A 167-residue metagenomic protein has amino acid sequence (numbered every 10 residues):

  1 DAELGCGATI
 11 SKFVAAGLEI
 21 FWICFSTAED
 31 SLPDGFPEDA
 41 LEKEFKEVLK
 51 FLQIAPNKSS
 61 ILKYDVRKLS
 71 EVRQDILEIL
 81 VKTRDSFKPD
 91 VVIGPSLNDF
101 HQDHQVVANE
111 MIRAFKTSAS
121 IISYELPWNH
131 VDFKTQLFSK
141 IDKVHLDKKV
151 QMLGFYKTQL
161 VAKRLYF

Functional and structural regions predicted by a protein language model:
A2-S123: Active-site beta-strand->loop->alpha-helix modules in alpha/beta enzyme cores, enriched in Gly/His/Asp(Glu)
V48-L52, P56, V91, T117-F167: The feature marks non-catalytic terminal segments
